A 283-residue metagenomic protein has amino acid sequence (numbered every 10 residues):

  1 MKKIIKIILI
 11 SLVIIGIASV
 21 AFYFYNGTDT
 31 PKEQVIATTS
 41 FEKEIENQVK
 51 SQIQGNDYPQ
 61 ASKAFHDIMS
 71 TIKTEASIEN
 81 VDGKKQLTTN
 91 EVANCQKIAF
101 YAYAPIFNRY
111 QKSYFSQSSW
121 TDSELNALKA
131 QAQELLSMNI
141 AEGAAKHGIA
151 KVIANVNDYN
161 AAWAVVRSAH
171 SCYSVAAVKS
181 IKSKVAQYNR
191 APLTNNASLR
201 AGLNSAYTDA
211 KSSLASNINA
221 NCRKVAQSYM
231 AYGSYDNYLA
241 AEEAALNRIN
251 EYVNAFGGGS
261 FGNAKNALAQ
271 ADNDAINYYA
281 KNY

Functional and structural regions predicted by a protein language model:
M1-V13: N-terminal Sec-pathway targeting helices
V20-A21, G27-Y283: Amphipathic alpha-helical assembly segments used for oligomerization, scaffolding, or translocation
